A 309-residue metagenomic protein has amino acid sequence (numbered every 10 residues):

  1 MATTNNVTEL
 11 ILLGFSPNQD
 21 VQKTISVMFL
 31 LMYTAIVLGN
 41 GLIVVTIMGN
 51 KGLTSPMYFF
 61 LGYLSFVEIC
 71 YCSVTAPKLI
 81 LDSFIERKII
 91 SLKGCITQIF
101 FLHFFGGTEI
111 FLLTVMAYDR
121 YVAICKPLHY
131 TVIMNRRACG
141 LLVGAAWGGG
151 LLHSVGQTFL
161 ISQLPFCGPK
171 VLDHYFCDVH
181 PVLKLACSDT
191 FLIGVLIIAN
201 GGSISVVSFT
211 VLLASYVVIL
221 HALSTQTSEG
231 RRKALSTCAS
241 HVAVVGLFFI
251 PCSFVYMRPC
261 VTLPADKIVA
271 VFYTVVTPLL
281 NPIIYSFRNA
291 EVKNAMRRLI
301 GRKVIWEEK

Functional and structural regions predicted by a protein language model:
M1-K309: Transmembrane helical core of 7TM receptor-like proteins
